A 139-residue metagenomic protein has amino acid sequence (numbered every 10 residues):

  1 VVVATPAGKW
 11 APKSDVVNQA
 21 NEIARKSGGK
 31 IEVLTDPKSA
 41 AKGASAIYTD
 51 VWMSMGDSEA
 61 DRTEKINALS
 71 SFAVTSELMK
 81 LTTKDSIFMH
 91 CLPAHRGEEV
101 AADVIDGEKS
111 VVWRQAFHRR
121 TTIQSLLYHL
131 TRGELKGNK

Functional and structural regions predicted by a protein language model:
V1-T49: Glycine-rich phosphate/diphosphate-binding loop of Rossmann-like nucleotide-binding domains
G8-A11, M55, H95: Short, small-residue-enriched loops and turns at beta-alpha junctions that line or gate enzyme active sites
D15, E59-R62, V100-A102: Short amphipathic alpha-helical segments
S39, M53, P93: Short, glycine/acidic-enriched loop or turn micro-motifs at the edges of active sites
T49-D50, C91: Short, well-ordered coil/turn residues at beta-beta hairpins and beta-strand->alpha-helix junctions within
V51-F72: Glycine/threonine-rich flexible loop motifs
L69-F117, T121-L130: Rossmann-fold NAD(P)-binding glycine/threonine-rich loop
L135: Surface-exposed, charge/polar-rich loops and edge strands
